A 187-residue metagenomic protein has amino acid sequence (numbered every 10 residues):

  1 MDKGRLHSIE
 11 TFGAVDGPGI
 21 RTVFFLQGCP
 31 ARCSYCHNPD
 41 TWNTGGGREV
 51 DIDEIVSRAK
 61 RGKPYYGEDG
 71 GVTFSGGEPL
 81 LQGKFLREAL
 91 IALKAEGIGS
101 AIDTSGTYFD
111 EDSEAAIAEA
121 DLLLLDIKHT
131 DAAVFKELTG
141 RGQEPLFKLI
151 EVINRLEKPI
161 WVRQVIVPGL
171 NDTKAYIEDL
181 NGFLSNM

Functional and structural regions predicted by a protein language model:
D2-R5: Extreme N-terminal starter segment of soluble prokaryotic enzymes
H7-T11, R48-E49, V56, G99 (+1 more regions): Short secondary-structure boundary micro-motifs
S8-E10, A14-V50: Canonical Radical SAM [4Fe-4S] cluster-binding loop centered on the CxxxCxxC motif and its immediate flanking residues
P39-V72: Conserved alpha-helical substructure of the radical SAM core
K60-P64, E68-G71, G76, L80-M187: Conserved AdoMet/S-adenosylmethionine-binding subsite of the radical SAM
